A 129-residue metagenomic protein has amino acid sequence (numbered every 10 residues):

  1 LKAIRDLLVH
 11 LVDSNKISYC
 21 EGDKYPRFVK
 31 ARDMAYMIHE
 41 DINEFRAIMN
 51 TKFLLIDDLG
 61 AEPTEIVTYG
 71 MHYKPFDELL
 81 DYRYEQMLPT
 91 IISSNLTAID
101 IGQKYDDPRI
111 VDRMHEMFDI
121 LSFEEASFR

Functional and structural regions predicted by a protein language model:
A3, L7: Hydrophobic positions on the alpha1 helix immediately C-terminal to the Walker A/P-loop
V9-T51, V67-G70: Short glycine-rich substrate-engagement loop in P-loop NTPases that contacts/grips substrate
D13, R32-Y36, A61-R129: Replace "adjacent to P-loop NTPase cores in ATP/GTP-dependent enzymes" with "adjacent to NTP-binding cores
F53-L55, I91: Structural motif
D57-L59: Walker B catalytic acidic pair
